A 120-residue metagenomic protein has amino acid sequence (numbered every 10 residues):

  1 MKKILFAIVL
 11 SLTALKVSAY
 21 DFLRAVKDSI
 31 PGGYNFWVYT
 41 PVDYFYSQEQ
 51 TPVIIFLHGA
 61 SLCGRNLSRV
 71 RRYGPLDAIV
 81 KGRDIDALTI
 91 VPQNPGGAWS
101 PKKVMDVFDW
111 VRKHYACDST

Functional and structural regions predicted by a protein language model:
I4-L5, S18, R83-I85: Residue-level detector of intrinsically disordered/flexible regions characterized by low predicted structural confidence
I4-T13: Sec-dependent N-terminal signal peptides
L15-K16, R71: Residues in and immediately flanking transmembrane alpha helices
V17-V53, A87: A domain-start/cap signature at the N-terminus of enzymes
V42-E49, G97-T120: Gly/Ser-rich "nucleophile elbow"/oxyanion-hole loop immediately N-terminal to the catalytic nucleophile in hydrolases
T51-V53, L57-M105: Active-site machinery of serine-nucleophile hydrolases
